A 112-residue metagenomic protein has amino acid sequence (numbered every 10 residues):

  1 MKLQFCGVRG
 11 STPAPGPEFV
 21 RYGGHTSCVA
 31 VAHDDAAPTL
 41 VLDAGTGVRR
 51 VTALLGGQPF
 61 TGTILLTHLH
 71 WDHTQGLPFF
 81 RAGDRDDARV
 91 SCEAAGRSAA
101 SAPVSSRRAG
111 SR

Functional and structural regions predicted by a protein language model:
M1-R112: Binuclear metal-dependent hydrolase catalytic cores
